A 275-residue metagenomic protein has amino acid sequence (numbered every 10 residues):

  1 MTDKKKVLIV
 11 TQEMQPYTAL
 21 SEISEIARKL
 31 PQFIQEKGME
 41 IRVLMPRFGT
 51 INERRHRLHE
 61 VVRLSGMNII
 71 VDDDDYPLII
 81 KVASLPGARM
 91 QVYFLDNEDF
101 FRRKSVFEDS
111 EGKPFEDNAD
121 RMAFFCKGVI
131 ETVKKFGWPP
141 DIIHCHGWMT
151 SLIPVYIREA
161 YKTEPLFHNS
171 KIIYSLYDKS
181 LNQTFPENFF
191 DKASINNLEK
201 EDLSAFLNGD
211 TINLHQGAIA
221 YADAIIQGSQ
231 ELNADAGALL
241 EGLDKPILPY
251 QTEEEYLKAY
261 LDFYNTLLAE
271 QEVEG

Functional and structural regions predicted by a protein language model:
M1-G275: Catalytic cores of nucleotide-sugar-dependent glycosyltransferases that transfer UDP/GDP/TDP-activated
